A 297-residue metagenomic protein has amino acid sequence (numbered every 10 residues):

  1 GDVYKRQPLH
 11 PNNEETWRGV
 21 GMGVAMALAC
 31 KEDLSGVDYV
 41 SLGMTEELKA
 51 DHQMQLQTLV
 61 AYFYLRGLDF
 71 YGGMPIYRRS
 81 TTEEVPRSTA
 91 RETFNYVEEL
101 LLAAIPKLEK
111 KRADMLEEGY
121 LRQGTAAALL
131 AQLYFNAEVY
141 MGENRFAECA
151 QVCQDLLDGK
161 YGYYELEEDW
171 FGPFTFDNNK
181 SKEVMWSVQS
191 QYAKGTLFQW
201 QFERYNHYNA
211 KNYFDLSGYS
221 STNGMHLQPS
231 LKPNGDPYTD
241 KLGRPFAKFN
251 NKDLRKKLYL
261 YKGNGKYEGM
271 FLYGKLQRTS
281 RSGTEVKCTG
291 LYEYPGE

Functional and structural regions predicted by a protein language model:
G1, M74, L108-A128, L133-S217: Short, surface-exposed recognition loops and adjoining beta-strand edges that mediate ligand/DNA contacts, enriched
D2-Y71, E83-N95, L101-M115, T289-E297: Conserved, well-structured interaction surfaces
H10-E14, G162-E297: Elongated scaffold/linker segments in the mid-to-C-terminal portions of large proteins
G21-V24, L28, T58, E98 (+4 more regions): Hydrophobic, aliphatic-enriched repeat segments that assemble into extended interaction scaffolds in large eukaryotic
K31, Q55, P75-Y77, V184-S187: Structural recognition of the beta-strand scaffold that forms the well-ordered cores of secreted hydrolase catalytic
M44-Q55, E118-G124, N144-C149, H226 (+2 more regions): Glycine-rich, flexible loop segments associated with nucleotide phosphate handling
R79-S80, D169: Short acidic low-complexity segments
S80-E84, Q154: Short edge-strand/loop segments of extracellular domains
